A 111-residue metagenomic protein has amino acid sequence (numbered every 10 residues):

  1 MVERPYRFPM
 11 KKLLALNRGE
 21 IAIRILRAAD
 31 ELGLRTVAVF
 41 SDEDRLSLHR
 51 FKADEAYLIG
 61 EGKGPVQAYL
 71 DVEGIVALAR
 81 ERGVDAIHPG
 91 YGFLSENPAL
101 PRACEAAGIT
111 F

Functional and structural regions predicted by a protein language model:
V2-F111: ATP-binding N-terminal substructure of ATP-dependent carboxylate-amine bond-forming enzymes
